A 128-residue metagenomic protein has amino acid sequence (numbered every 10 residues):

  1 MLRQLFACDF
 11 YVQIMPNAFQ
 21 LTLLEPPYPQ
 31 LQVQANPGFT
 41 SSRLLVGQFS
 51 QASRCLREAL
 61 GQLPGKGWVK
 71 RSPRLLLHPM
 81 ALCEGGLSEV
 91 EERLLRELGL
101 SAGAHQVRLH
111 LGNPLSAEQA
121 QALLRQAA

Functional and structural regions predicted by a protein language model:
M1-A128: Nucleotide/phosphate-binding catalytic cleft detector across ATP-hydrolyzing and phosphate-transferring enzymes
